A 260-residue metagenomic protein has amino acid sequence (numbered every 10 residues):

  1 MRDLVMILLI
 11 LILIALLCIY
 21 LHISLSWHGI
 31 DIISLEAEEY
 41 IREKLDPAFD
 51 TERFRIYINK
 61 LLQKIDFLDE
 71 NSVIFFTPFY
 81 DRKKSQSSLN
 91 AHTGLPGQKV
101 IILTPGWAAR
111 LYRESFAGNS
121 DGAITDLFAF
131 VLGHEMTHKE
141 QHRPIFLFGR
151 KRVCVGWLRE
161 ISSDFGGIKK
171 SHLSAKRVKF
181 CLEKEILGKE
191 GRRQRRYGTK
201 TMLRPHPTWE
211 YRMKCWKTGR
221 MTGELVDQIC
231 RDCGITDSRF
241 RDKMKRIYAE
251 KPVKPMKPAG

Functional and structural regions predicted by a protein language model:
M1-I14: N-terminal Sec-pathway targeting helices
L9-L11, R193-G260: Pan-zinc metallopeptidase signature
I14-D31: Membrane-interface motif at the C-terminal end of an N-terminal transmembrane signal
I30-L45: Acidic/histidine-rich, surface-exposed loop or edge segments in extracytoplasmic proteins
D46-A108, T125: Auxiliary, metal-adjacent structural segments of Zn-dependent hydrolase domains
A109-V131: Short pre-active-site segment immediately N-terminal to the catalytic Zn-binding motif
E135-V153, S162, K169-A175: Catalytic Zn2+-binding segment of zinc metalloproteases
L158-G198, C230: Short helix/loop segments within enzyme catalytic domains that coordinate or immediately flank catalytic cofactors
